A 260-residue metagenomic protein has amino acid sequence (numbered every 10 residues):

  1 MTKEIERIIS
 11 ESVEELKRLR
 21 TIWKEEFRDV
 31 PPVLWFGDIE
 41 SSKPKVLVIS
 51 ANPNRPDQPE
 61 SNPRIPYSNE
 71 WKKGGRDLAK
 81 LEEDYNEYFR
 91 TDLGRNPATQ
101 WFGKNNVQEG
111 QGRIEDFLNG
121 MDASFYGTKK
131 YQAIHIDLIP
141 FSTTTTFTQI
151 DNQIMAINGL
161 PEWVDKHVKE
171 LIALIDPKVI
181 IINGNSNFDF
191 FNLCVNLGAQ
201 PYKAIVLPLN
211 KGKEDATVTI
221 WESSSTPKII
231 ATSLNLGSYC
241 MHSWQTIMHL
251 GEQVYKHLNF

Functional and structural regions predicted by a protein language model:
M1-K104, V164-L171, E222, F260: Active-site and ligand/interface coordination hotspots across diverse enzymes and nucleic-acid-associated assemblies
M1-K24, D151-K169, N187-F260: C-terminal capping/extension of enzyme domains
P44, D176-K178, S223-K228: A short helix->loop->beta-strand "cap" motif at the edges of active sites that frequently abuts
V46-S50, Y126-D137, V179-G184: A structural signal for short, well-ordered beta-strand segments and their strand-loop junctions that often border
N52-P56, I139-T143, N185-D189, L234-Y239: Short, solvent-exposed loop/turn segments at secondary-structure junctions
R90-K130: A substrate-binding/cap region within the structured catalytic cores of diverse enzymes
Y131-E162: Charged, often glycine-rich, active-site loop that binds/positions anionic groups
V168-I182: Proline-aspartate-enriched helix->loop->beta-strand connector
